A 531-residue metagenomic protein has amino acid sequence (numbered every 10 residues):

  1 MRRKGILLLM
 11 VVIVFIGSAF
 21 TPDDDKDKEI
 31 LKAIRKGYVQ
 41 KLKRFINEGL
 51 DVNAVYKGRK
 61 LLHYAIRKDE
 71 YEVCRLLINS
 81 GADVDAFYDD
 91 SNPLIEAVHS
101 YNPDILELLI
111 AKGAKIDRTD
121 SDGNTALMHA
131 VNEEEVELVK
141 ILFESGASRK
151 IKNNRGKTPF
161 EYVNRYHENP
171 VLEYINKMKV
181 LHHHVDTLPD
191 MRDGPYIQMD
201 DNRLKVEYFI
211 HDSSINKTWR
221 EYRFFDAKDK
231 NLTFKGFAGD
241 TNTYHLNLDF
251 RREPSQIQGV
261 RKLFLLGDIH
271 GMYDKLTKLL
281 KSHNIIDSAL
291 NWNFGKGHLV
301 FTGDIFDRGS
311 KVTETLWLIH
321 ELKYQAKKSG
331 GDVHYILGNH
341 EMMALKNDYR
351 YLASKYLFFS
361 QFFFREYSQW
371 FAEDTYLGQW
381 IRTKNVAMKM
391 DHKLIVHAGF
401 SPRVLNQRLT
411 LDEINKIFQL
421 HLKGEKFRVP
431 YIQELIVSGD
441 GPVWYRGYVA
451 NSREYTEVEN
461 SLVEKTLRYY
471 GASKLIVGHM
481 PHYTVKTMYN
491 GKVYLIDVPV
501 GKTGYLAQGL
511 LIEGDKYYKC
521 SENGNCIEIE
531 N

Functional and structural regions predicted by a protein language model:
F15-K26: Bacterial Sec-dependent signal peptides at the C-terminal "C-region" and cleavage site
K26, G58, D90-S91, G123 (+1 more regions): Start-of-repeat signature of ankyrin repeats
K32-G37, Y64-E70, E96-N102, H129-E135 (+1 more regions): Ankyrin repeat A-helix N-terminal signature
Y38-I46, E70-I78, N102-I110, E135-F143 (+1 more regions): Ankyrin repeat structural motif
V55-Y56, F87-Y88, D120, N153: Ankyrin repeat boundary/linker residues
R149-K179: Leucine-rich solenoid repeat scaffolds
N176-N531: Feature recognizes metal-dependent phosphohydrolase scaffolds
